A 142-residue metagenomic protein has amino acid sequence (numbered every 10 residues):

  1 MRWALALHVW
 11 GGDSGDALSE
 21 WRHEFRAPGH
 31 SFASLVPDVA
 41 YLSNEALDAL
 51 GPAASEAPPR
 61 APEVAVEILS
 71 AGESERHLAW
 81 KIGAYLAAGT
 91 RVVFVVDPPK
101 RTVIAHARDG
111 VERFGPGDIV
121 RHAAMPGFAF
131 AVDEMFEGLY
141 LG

Functional and structural regions predicted by a protein language model:
M1-G142: Gly/Pro/Ser/Thr-rich low-complexity, intrinsically disordered segments predominantly at protein N-termini
